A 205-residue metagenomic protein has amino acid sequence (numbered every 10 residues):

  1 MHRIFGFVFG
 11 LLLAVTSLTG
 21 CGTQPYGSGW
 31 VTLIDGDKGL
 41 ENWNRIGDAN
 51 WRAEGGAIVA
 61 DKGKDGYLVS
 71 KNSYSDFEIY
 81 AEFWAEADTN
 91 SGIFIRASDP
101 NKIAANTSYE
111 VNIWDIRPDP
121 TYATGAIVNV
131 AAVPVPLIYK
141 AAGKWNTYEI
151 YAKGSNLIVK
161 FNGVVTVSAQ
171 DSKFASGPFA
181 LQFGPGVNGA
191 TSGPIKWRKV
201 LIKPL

Functional and structural regions predicted by a protein language model:
M1-V8: Bacterial N-terminal signal peptides that target proteins for export
V8-S17: Bacterial N-terminal signal peptides
C21-L205: Carbohydrate-interacting regions of secretory-pathway proteins
